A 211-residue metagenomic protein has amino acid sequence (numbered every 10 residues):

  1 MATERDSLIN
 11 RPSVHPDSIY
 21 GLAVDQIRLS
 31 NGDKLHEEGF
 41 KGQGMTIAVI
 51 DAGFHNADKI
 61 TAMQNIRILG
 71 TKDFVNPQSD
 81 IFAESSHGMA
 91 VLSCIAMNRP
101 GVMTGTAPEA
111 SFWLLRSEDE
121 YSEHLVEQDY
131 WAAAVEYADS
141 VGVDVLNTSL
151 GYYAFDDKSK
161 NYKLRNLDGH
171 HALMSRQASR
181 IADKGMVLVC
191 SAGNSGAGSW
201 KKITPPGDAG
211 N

Functional and structural regions predicted by a protein language model:
M1-H36, G210: Autoinhibitory propeptides
T3, V135, V143-N211: Catalytic-core segments of hydrolase enzymes
V14-A23, E118-Y121, K160-R165, L188-C190: Short, basic, glycine/proline-bearing loop/turn elements
D25, I81-E84, Y121-H124, L164-H171: Hydrophobic alpha-helical scaffolding
I27, N31, H87-V91, E127-A134 (+2 more regions): Stable alpha-helical elements in mature extracytoplasmic
N31-L35, M97-R99, Y130-A133, G198-K202: Short alpha-helical segments and helix-capping/turn motifs at coil-helix boundaries
K34-K72, P77-E127, V141-D144, D157 (+2 more regions): Subtilisin-like serine protease catalytic core
A138: Hydrophobic pocket-lining residues that define ligand/cofactor binding sites across diverse proteins
